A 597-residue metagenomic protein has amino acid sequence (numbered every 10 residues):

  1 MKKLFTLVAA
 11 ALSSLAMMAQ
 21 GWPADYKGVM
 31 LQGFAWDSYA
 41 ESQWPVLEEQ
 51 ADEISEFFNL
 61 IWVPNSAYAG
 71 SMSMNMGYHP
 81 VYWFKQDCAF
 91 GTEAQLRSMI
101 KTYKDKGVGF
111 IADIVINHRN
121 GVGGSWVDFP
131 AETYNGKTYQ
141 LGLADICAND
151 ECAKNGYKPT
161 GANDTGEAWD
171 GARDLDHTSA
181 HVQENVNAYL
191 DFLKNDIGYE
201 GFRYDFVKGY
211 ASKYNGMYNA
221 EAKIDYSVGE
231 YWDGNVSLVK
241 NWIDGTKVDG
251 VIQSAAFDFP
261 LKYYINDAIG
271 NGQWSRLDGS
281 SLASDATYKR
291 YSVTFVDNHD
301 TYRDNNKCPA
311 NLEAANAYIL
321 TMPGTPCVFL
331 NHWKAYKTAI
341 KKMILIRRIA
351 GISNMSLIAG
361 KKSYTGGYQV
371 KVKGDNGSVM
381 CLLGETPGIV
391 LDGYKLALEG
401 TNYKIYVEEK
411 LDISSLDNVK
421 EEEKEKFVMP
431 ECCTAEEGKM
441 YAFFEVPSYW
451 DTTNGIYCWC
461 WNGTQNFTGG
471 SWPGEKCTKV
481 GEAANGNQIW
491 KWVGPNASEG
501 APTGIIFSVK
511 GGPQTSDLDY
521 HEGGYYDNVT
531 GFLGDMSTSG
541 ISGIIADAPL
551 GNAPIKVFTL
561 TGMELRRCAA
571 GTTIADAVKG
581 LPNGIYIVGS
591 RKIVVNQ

Functional and structural regions predicted by a protein language model:
K2-A10: Sec-dependent signal peptide recognition, specifically the positively charged N-region followed immediately by
A9-M18: Hydrophobic h-region of N-terminal signal peptides that target proteins for export in Gram-negative bacteria
L15, G540-Q597: C-terminal outer-membrane/trafficking sorting elements
Q20-Q43, A168-S179, M440-N454, W461: Boundary/entry segment of secreted carbohydrate-active catalytic domains
G21-W36, V46-S55, A67, M72-H79 (+6 more regions): Active-site-proximal helices and loops of the catalytic beta/alpha 8
M72-P80, H118-K158, A220-E221: Aromatic- and acidic-residue-enriched segments that line the glycan-binding/catalytic groove of carbohydrate-active
G91-E132: Substrate-binding cleft of carbohydrate-active enzyme catalytic domains
Y449-S498, K510-L518: Aromatic-rich carbohydrate-binding modules that target alpha-glucans
